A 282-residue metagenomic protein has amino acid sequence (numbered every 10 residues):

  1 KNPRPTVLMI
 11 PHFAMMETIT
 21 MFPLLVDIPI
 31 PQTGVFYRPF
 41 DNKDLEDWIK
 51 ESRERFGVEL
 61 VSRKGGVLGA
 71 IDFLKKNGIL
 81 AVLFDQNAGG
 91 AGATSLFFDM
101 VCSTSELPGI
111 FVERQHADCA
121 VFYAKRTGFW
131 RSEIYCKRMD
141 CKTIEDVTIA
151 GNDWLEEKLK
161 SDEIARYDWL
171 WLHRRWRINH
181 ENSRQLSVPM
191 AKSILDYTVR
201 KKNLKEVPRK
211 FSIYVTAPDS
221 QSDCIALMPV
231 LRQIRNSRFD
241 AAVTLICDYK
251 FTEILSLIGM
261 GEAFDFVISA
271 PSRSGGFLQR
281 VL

Functional and structural regions predicted by a protein language model:
K1: Negatively charged linear elements and acidic catalytic determinants
R4-K64, G90-A93, T244-I246, T252-L255: Catalytic core of membrane glycerolipid acyltransferases/transacylases, capturing the structured, soluble-facing
R4-T6, R209-I213: Nucleotide donor/acceptor-binding cores
P5, L25, K64-E206: Non-catalytic C-terminal accessory region of glycerolipid acyltransferases and related lyso-lipid remodeling enzymes
L8, V35, V82, C119-V121 (+2 more regions): Structural beta-sheet core signal
P11, R38-F40, D85, A124-R126 (+2 more regions): Cofactor-binding loop segments of dinucleotide-utilizing enzymes, especially the Rossmann-like FAD- and NAD(P)+-binding
P29, F56, K76, Q115 (+1 more regions): Helix C-cap/helix->beta junction micro-motif
F40, F211-L282: Active-site and donor-binding regions of nucleotide-sugar-utilizing enzymes
